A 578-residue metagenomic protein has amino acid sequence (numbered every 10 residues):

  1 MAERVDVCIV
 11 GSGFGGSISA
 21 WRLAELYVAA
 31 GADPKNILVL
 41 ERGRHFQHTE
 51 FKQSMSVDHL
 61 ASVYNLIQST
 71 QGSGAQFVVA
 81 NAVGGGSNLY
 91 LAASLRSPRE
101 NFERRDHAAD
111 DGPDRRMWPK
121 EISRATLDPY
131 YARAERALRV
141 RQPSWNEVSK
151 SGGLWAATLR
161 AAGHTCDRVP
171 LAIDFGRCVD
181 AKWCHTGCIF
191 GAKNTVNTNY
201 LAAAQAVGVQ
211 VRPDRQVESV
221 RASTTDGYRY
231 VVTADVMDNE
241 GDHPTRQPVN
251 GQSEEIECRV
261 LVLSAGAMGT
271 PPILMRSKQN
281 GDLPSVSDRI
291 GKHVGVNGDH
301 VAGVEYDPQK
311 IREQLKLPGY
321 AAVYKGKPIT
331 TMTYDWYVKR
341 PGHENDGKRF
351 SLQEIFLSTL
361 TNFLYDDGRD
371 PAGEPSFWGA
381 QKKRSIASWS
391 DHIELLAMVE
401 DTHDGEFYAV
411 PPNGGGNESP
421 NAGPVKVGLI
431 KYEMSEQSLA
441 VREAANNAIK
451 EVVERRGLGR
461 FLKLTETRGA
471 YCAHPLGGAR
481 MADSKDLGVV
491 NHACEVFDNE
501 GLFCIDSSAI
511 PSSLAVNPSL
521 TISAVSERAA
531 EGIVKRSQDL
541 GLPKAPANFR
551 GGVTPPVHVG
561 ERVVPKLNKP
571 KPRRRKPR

Functional and structural regions predicted by a protein language model:
V5-L38: N-terminal Rossmann-like FAD-binding beta1-loop-alpha1 element of flavoenzymes
E25-L38, G43-M55, S219-S223, M237-Y324 (+3 more regions): Glycine-rich loop(s) and the adjacent beta-strand/alpha-helix scaffold that form part
V57-P143: Redox-cofactor-proximal catalytic regions of oxidoreductases
G86, A92, S507-L520: Glycine-rich phosphate/pyrophosphate-binding beta-alpha loops
R104, A108-G112, S287-P424, P475 (+5 more regions): FAD cofactor-binding and catalytic pocket of flavoenzymes
H107-V217: Conserved redox-cofactor binding core of oxidoreductases
L171-A172, P213-V231, D235-G241: A conserved short coil-to-beta-strand element within the FAD-binding core of flavoproteins
F175-C184, E218-R221, H392-L396, G428-S512 (+1 more regions): A glycine-rich dinucleotide-binding beta-alpha-beta segment and adjacent secondary-structure elements that constitute
